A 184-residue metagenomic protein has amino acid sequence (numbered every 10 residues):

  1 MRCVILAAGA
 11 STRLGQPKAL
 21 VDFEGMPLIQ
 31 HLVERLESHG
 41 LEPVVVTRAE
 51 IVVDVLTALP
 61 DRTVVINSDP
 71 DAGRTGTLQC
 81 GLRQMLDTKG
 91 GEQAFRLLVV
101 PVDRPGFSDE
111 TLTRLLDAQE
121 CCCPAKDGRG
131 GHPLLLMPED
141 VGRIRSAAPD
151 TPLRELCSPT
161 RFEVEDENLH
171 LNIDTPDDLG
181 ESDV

Functional and structural regions predicted by a protein language model:
M1-C3, G142-V184: Conserved alpha/beta core of the MobA/IspD/sugar-nucleotide pyrophosphorylase nucleotidyltransferase superfamily
M1-G130, P138, T160-D166: Nucleotide and nucleotide-moiety/phosphate-recognizing core
V100, P133, L171: Glycine- and other small-residue-rich loops at beta-strand/loop junctions that grip anionic moieties
G106, L135, N172-I173: Short aromatic/basic micro-patch
G131-G142, P176: Conserved nucleotide-sugar donor-binding and metal-coordinating catalytic region shared by glycosyltransferases
